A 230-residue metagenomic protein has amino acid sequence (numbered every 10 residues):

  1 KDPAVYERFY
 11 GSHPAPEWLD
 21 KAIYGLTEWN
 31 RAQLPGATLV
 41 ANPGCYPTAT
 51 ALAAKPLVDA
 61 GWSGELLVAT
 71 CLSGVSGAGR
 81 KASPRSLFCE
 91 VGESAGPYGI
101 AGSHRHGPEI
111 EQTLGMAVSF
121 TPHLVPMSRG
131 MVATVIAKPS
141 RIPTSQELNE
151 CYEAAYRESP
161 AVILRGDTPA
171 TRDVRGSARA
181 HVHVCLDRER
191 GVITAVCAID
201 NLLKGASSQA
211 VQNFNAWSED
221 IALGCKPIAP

Functional and structural regions predicted by a protein language model:
K1-I100, C185-E189, L223-P230: N-terminal Rossmann-like NAD(P) cofactor-binding subdomain of oxidoreductases, focused on the glycine-rich
K1-P3, H106, T144, E219-L223: General structural signal for secondary-structure boundaries
L34, R172-P230: C-terminal helical cap and adjacent loop that interface with cofactors, partners, or active-site loops
T48-A49, P143, G205: Residues that form or flank phosphate/diphosphate-binding pockets in enzymes that use nucleotide phosphates
A51-V58, G107-E111, N149, E153 (+2 more regions): Predominant activation on well-ordered alpha-helical scaffold segments within soluble catalytic domains
E65-L66, C71, V75-V196: C-terminal substrate-binding/catalytic lobe of Rossmann-fold NAD(P)-dependent oxidoreductases
